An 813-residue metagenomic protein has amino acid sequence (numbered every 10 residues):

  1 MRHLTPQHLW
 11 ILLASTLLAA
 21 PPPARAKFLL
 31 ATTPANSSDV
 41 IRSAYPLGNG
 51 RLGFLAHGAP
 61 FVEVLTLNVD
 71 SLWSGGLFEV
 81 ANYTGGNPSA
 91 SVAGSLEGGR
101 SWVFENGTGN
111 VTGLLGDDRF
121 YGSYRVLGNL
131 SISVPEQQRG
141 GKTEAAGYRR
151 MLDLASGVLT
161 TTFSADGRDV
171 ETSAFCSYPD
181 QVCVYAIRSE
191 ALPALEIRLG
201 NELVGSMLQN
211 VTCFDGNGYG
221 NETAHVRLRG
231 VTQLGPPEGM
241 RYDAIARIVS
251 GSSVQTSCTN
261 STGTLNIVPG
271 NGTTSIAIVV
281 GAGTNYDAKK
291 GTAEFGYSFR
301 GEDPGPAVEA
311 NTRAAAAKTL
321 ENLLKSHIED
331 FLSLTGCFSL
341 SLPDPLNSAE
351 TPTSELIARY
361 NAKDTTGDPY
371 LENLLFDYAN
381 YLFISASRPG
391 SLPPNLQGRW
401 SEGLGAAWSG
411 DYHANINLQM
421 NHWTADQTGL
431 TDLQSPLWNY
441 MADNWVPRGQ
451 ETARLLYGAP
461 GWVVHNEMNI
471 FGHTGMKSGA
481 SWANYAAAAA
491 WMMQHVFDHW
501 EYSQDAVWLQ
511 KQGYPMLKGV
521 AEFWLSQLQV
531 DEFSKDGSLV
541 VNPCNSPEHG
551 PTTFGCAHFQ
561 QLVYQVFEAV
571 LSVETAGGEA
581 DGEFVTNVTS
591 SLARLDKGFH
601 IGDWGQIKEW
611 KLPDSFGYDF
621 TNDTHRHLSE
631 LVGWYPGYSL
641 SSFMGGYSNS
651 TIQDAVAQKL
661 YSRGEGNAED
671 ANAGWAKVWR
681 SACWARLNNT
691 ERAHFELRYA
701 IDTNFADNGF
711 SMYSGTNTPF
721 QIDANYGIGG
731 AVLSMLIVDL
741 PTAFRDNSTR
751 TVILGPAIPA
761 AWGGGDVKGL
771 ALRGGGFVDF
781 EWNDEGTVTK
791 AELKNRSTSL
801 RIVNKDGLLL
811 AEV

Functional and structural regions predicted by a protein language model:
M1-P21: Fungal secretory targeting signals
P21-A480, D498-W500, K518-A521, Q560 (+5 more regions): Aromatic-residue-lined binding/catalytic grooves and analogous aromatic/hydrophobic interfacial grooves in multimeric
Q397-G398, E402-G403, L539-V541, K659-I728 (+1 more regions): C-terminal catalytic domain of Rieske-type non-heme iron oxygenases
N415-D426, Y485-F497, F559-E568, H627-Y638 (+3 more regions): Well-ordered alpha-helical segments within folded domains of soluble proteins
G519-V573: Acidic/histidine-rich catalytic neighborhood
